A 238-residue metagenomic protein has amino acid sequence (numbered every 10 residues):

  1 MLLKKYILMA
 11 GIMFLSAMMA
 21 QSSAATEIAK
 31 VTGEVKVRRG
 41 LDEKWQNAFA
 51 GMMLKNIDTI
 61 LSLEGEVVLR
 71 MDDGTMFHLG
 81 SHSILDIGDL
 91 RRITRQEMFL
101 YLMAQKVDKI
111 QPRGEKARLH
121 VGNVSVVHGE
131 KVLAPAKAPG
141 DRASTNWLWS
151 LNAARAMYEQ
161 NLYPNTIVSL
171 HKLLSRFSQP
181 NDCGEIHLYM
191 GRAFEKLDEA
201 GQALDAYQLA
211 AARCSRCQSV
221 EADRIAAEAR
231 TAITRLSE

Functional and structural regions predicted by a protein language model:
Q21-P164, V168-H171: Flexible, surface-exposed loop/linker segments and immediately adjacent secondary-structure boundaries
T145, L162, D182, V220-I225: Structural signature of alpha-solenoid helical repeat junctions
E159, K196, A232-R235: Register position in tetratricopeptide repeats
F177, C214-S215: Alpha-helical junction/boundary sensor with strong preference for TPR arrays
